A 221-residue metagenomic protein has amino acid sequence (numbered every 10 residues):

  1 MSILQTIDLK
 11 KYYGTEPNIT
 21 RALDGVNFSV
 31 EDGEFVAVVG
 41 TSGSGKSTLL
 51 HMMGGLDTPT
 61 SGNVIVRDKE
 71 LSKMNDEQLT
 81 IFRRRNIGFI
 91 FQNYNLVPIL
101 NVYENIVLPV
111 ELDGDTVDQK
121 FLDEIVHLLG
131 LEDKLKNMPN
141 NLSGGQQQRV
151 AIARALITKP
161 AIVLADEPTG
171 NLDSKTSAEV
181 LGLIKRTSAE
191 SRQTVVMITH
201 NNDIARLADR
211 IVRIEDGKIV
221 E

Functional and structural regions predicted by a protein language model:
I3-I214: ABC family nucleotide-binding domain
V220-E221: Generic C-terminal helix-cap and adjacent flexible tail
